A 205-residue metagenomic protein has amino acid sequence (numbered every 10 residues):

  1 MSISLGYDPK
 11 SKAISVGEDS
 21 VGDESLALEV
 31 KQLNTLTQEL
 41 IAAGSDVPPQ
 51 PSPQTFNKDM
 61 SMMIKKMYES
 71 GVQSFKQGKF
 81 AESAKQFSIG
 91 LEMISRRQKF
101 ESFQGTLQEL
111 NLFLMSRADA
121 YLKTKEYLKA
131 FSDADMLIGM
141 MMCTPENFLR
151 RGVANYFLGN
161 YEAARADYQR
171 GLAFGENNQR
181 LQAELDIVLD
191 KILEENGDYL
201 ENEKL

Functional and structural regions predicted by a protein language model:
M1-L205: Alpha-helical tetratricopeptide repeat
